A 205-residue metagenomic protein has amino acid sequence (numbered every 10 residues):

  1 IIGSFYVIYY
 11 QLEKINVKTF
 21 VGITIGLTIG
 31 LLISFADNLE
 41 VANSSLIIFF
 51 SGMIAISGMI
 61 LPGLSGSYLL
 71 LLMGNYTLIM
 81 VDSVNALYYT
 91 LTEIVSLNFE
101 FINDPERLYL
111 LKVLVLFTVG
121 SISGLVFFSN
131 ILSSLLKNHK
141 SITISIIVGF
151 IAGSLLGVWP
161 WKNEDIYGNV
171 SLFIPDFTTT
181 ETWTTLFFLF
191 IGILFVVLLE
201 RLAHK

Functional and structural regions predicted by a protein language model:
I1-L61, S65-K205: Multi-pass membrane proteins that catalyze or facilitate reactions on polyprenyl-/lipid-phosphate substrates and their
